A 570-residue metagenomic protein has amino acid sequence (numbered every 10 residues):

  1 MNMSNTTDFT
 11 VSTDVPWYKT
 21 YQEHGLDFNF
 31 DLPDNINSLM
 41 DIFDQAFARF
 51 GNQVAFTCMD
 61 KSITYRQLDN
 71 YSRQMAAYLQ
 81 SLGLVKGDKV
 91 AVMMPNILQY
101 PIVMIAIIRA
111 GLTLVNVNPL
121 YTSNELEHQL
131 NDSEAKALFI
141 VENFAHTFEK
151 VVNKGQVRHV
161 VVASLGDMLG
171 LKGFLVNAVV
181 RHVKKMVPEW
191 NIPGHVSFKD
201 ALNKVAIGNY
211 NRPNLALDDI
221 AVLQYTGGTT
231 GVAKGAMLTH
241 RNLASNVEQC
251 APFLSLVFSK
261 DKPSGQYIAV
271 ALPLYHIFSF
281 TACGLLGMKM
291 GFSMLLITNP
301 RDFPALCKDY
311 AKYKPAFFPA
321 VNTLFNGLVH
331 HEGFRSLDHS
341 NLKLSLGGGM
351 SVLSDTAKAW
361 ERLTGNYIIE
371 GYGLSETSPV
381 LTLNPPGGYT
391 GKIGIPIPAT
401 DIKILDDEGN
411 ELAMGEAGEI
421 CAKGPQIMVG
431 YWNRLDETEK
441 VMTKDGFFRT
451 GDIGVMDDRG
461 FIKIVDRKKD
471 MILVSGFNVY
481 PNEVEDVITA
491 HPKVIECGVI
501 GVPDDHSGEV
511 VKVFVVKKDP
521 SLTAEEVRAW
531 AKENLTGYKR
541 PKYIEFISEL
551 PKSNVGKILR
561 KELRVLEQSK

Functional and structural regions predicted by a protein language model:
N2-D8, S81-L82, R109-D200, K518-P520: Structural core segment of the AMP-binding/adenylate-forming
D31-N35, N52-V85, A91-I97, P101-I105 (+1 more regions): Conserved AMP-binding/adenylate-forming core of the ANL superfamily
T64-R66, R212, A221-E248: Conserved AMP-binding A3 loop
D69-Q74, N203-G208, A236-K260, F325-N326 (+1 more regions): Conserved structural elements of the adenylate-forming
Y121, H128, L138-E142, G424 (+6 more regions): AMP-binding/adenylate-forming catalytic core of the ANL superfamily
A178, P315-A320, V329-T390, D401: Gly/Ser/Thr-rich phosphate-binding loop
E189-Y225, V232, V257-Y267: Conserved pre-ATP/AMP-binding loop-to-beta segment of ANL
A244-Y267, Y275-A316, H331: Conserved AMP-binding/adenylation subdomain of ANL enzymes
